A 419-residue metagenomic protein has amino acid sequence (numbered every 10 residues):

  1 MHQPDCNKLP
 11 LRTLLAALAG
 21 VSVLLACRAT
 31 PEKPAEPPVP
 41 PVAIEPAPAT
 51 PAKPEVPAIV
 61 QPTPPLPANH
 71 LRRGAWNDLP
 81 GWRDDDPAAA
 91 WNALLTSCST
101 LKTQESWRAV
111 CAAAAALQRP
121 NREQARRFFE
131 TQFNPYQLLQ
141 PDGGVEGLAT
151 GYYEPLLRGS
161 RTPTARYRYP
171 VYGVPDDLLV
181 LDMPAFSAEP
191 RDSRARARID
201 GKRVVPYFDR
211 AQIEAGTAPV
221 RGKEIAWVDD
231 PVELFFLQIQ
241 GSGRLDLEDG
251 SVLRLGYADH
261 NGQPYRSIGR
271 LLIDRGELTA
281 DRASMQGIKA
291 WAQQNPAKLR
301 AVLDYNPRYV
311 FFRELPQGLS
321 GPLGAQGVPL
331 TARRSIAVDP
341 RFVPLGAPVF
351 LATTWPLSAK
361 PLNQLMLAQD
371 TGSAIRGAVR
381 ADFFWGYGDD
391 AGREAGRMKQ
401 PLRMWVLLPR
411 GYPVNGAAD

Functional and structural regions predicted by a protein language model:
H2-L15: Bacterial N-terminal signal peptides that target proteins for export
L14-A19, L365: Hydrophobic alpha-helical segments
G20-V21, Q104: Residue-level signal for mature regions of secreted extracellular proteins and peptides
V23-A26: C-terminal motif of bacterial Sec signal peptides marking the signal peptidase cleavage site
R28-E32, R72, R83-A89, T100 (+1 more regions): C-terminal soluble interaction/assembly domains
K33-A68: Post-signal peptide N-terminal segment of mature Sec-exported envelope proteins
H70-P316: Secretory/export targeting leaders with adjacent low-complexity proregions
